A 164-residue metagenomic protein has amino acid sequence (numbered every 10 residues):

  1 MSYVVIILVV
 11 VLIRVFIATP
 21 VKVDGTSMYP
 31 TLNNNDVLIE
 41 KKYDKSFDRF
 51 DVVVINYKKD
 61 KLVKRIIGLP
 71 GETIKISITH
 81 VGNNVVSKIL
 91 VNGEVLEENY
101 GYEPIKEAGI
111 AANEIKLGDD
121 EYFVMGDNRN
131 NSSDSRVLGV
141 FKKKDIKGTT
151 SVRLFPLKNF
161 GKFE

Functional and structural regions predicted by a protein language model:
M1-I7: N-terminal Sec-pathway targeting helices
V4, F16, Y29-E164: Soluble "head" domains of membrane/secretory-pathway proteins
V9-V10, D127: Hydrophobic alpha-helical segments, principally membrane-spanning helices and signal/leader peptides
V11-Y29: Aromatic-capped interface at the extracytoplasmic side of an N-terminal signal-anchor transmembrane helix
